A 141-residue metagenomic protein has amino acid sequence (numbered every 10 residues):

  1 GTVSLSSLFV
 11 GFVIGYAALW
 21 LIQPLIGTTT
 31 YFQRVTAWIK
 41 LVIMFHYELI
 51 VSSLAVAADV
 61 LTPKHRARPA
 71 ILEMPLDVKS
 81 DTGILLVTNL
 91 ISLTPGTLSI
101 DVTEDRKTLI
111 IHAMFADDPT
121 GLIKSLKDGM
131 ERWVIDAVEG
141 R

Functional and structural regions predicted by a protein language model:
G1-L54: Membrane-targeting alpha-helical segments
I26, T62-P63, E139: Short helix-capping/hinge motifs at transmembrane helix termini and TM-loop junctions
Q33, K40-L72, L76, S80: Flexible, solvent-exposed loop/hinge segments and secondary-structure transition points
A67-R141: Terminal membrane-proximal soluble interaction domains of membrane-associated proteins
